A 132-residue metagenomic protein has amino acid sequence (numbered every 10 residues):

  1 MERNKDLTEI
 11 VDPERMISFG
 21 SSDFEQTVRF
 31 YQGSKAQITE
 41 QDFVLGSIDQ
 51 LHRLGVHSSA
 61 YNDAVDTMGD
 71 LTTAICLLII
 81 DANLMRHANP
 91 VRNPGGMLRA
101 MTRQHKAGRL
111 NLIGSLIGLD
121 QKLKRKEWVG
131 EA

Functional and structural regions predicted by a protein language model:
M1-A132: Electrostatic interaction modules used in gene-expression and signaling proteins
